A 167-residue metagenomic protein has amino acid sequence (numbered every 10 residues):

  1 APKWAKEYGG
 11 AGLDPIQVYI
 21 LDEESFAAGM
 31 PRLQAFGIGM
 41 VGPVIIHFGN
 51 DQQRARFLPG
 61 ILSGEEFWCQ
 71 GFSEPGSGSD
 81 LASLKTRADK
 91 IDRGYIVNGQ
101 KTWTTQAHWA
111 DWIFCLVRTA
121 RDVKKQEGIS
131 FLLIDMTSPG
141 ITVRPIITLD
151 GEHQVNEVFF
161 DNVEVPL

Functional and structural regions predicted by a protein language model:
A1-E65, T105-W112: Internal helix-loop-helix
A5, L21, N50, Q70 (+5 more regions): Buried hydrophobic positions in well-ordered alpha/beta secondary-structure cores of metabolic enzymes
L21-F26, V117, L133-P139, D161-V165: Short Ser/Thr-interspersed hydrophobic loop/turn segments at strand-loop and sheet-helix junctions that line or gate
G64-F72: A short, Trp-centered hydrophobic/proline-enriched beta-strand micro-motif
G76-L84: Active-site-adjacent elements of ketosynthase-type condensing enzymes
S77-G78, T102-A107, L149-D150: Glycine-rich phosphate/pyrophosphate-binding beta-alpha loops
S83, T137-E164: Flexible, small-/acidic-enriched active-site or ligand-binding loops
K85, G94, N98-R144: A short core secondary-structure module
